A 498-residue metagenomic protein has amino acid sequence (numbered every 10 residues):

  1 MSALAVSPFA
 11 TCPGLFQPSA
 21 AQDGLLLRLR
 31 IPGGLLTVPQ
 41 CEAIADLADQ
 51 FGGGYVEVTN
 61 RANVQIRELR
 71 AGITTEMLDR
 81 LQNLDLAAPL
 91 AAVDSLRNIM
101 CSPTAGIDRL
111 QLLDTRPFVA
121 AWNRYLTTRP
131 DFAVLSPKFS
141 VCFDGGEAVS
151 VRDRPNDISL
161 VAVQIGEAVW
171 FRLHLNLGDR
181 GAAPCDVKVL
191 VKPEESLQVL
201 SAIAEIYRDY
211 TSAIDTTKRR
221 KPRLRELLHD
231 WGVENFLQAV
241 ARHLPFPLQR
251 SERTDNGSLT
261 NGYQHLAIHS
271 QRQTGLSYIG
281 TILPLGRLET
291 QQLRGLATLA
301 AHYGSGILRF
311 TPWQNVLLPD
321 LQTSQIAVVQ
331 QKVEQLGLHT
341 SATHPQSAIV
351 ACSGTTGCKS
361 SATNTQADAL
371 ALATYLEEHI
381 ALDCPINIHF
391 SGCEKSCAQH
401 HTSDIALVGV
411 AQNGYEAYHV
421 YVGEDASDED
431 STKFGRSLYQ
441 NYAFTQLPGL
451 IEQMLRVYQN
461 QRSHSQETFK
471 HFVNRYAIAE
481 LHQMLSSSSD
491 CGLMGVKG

Functional and structural regions predicted by a protein language model:
S2-L4, G24-W170, Q198, I279-Y415: Small-residue-enriched alpha-helical segments and adjacent helix-cap loops that form tight helix-helix packing
A5-S19, P89, G262-Q264: Intrinsic, low-complexity N-terminal interaction/targeting segments
F16-A21, G52-V58, S212-T216, I268-Q273 (+1 more regions): Short, flexible, solvent-exposed loop/turn segments with mixed acidic/basic and small polar residues
A21-R28, G181-A183, Q273-G280: Gly-rich Lys/Arg/Thr-decorated short loops/hinges at beta-loop-alpha junctions or inter-strand turns that position
G72-I73, R208-R272, S324-V329, S488: Terminal amphipathic helices with adjacent charged low-complexity linkers/tails
L135, F139-D230, H401-S463: Mobile "lid/hinge" segments at catalytic clefts and subdomain interfaces of large enzymes
F246, R250-S251, A398, E429-D430 (+1 more regions): Rossmann-like S-adenosyl-L-methionine
Q273-S277, R287-L308, I451, L455-S465 (+1 more regions): Long hydrophobic segments that form regular secondary structure
